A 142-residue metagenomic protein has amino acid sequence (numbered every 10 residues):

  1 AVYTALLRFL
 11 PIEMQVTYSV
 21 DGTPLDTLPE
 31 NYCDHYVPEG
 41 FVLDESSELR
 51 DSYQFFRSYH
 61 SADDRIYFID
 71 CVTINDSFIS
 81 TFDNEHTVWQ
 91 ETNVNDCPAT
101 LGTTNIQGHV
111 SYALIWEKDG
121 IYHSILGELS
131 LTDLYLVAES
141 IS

Functional and structural regions predicted by a protein language model:
A1-T17: Membrane-interface helical sensory segment of bacterial ECF anti-sigma factor regulators
D21-A113, E117-K118: Short, solvent-exposed recognition patches
D119, I125-S142: Surface-exposed amphipathic alpha-helical segments
